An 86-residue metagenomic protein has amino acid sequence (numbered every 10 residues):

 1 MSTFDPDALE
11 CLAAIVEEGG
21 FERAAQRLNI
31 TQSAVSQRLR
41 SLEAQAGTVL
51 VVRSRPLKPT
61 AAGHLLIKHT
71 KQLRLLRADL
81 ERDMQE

Functional and structural regions predicted by a protein language model:
M1-F4, M84: Flexible N-terminal pre-Rossmann segment of NAD(P)-dependent oxidoreductases
D5-A8, Q32, G63, T70: The N-cap/first-turn positions of alpha helices within or immediately adjacent to helix-turn-helix DNA-binding domains
A8-I15, L66: Short alpha-helical "packing" element that flanks the helix-turn-helix/winged-helix DNA-binding module
A13-N29: Short helix-boundary/capping micro-motifs
R38: Residues in the recognition helix of alpha-helical DNA-binding motifs
E43-P59: A short LG(V/I)-centered, amphipathic sequence patch enriched for acidic residue(s) preceding the LG motif
Q45-A46, L66-E86: Alpha-helical linker/hinge and terminal dimerization helices associated with HTH transcriptional regulators
